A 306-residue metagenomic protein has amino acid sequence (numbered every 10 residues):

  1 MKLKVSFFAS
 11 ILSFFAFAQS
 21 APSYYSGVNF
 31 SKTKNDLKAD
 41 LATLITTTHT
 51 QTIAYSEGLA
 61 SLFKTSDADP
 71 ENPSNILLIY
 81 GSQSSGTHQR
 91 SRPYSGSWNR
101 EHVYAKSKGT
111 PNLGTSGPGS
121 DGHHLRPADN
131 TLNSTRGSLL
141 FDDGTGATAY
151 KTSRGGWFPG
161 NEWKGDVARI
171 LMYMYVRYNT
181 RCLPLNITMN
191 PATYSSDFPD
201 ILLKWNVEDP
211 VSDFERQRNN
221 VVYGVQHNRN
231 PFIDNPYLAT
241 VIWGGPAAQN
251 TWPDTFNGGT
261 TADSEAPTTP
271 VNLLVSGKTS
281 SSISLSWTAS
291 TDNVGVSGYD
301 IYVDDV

Functional and structural regions predicted by a protein language model:
M1-A21: Bacterial Sec-dependent N-terminal signal peptides
F17-I45: Boundary/junction segments of secreted and surface-exposed precursor proteins
N35-D142: Betabetaalpha-Me/HNH-type nuclease active-site subdomain
R92-T261: Domain-level detector of nuclease and nuclease-like folds in predominantly extracellular/periplasmic contexts
F256-G295: Pro/Thr/Ser/Gly-rich low-complexity, intrinsically disordered linker/stalk tracts
D292-V306: Extracellular low-complexity, O-glycosylation-prone stalks/linkers
